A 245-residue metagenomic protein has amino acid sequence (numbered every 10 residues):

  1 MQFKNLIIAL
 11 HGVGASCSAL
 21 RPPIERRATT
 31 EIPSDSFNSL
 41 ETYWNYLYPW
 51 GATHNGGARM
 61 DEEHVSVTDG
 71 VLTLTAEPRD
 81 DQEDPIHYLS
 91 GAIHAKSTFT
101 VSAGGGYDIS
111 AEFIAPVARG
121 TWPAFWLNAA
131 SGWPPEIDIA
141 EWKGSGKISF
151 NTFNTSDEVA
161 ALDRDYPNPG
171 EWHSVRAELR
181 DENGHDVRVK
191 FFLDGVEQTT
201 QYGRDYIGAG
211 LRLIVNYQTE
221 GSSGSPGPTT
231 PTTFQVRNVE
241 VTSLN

Functional and structural regions predicted by a protein language model:
M1-P23: Fungal secretory targeting signals
C17-Y107, F113-R119, A130-P134, I139-G144 (+6 more regions): Low-complexity, Ser/Thr/Pro/Gly-rich disordered linker/stalk regions
F37, I109, E171-E182, V189-F191: Short tryptophan-centered beta-strand motifs in secreted/extracellular beta-sheet-rich domains of glycan-recognition
R119-L127, D186-R188: Beta-strand acidic-aromatic groove motif in beta-rich domains, primarily in extracellular
G146-I148, D181-K190, Q198-T200, G221-S225: Substrate-binding/catalytic groove segments of enzymes that remodel or degrade extracellular structural polymers
F153-S174: Short, aromatic/His-centered strand-loop micro-motif at the edge of beta-sheets
V159-Y166, Q201-G203, S223-T229: Active-site rim elements
L193-R212: Short, solvent-exposed beta-strand-to-loop segments that form ligand-recognition rims of beta-rich domains
